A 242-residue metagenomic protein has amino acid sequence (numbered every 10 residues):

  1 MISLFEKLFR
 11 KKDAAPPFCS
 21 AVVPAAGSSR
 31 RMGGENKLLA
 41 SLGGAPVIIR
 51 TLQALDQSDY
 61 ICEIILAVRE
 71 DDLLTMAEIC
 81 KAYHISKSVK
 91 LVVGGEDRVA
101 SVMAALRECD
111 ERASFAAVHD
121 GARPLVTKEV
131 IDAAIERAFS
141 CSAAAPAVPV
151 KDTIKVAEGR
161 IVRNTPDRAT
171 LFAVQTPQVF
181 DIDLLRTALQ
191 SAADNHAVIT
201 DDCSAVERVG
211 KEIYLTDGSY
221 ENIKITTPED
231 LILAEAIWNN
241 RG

Functional and structural regions predicted by a protein language model:
M1-D13, N222-G242: Hydrophobic helical membrane-anchoring modules
I2-S3, K7, K11-L73: N-terminal glycine-rich phosphate-binding loop and ensuing alpha1 helix
V23, I48, A105, H119-D120 (+3 more regions): Residue-level signal for inorganic ion chemistry
L74-I79: Acidic helix N-cap motif at the loop->helix transition within catalytic regions of sugar-transfer enzymes
H84-E96: Conserved donor nucleotide-binding strand/loop of the catalytic core
G95, V99-M103, K128, T200: Glycine-rich phosphate-binding loop at the start of an alpha helix
A100-F115: Active-site nucleotide-sugar/metal-binding loop of Leloir-type enzymes
L125-T216: Conserved core of the sugar-phosphate nucleotidyltransferase
